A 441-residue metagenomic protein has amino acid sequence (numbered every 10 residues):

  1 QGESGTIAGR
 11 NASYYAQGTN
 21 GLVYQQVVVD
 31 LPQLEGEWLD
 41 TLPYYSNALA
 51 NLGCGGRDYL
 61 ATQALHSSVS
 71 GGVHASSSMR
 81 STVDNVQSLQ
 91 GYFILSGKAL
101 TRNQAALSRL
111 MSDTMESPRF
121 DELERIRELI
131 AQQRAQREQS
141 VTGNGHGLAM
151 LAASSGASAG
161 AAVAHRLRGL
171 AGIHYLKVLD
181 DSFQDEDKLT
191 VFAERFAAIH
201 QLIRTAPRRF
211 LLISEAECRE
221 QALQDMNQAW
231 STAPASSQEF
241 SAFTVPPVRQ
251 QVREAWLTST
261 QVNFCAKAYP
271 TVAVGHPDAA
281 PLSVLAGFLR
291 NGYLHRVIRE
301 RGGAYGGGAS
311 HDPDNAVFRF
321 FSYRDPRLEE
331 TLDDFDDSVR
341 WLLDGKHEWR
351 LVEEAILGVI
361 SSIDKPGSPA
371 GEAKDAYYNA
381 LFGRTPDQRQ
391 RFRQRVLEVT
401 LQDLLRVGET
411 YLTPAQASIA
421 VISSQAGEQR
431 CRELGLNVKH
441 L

Functional and structural regions predicted by a protein language model:
Q1-Y24: N- or domain-start disorder-to-order transition segments that initiate the globular core
R10-S13, E194-A197, R249-A255, P270 (+2 more regions): Glycine-rich, charged/polar anion/phosphate-binding loops that engage phosphate groups from diverse ligands
S13-Y15, S96, E138, V252-L257 (+3 more regions): Short amphipathic
Y15-Q17, N85-Q87, H200-L202, W256-S259 (+2 more regions): Replace "in large, NTP-powered and nucleic-acid-processing enzymes" with "in large, NTP-powered factors and other
G21-A50, G56-D187, T205-E215, F264-V284 (+2 more regions): M16 family metallopeptidases and their MPP-like homologs
S46, D180-A235: Ordered core of a single globular domain
R209-A266, T271-A273, Q425-L441: An aromatic/glycine/proline-enriched structural segment found at the starts of mature extracellular/organellar domains
E398-L441: In a subset of proteins, long, contiguous C-terminal domains/tails are tracked
